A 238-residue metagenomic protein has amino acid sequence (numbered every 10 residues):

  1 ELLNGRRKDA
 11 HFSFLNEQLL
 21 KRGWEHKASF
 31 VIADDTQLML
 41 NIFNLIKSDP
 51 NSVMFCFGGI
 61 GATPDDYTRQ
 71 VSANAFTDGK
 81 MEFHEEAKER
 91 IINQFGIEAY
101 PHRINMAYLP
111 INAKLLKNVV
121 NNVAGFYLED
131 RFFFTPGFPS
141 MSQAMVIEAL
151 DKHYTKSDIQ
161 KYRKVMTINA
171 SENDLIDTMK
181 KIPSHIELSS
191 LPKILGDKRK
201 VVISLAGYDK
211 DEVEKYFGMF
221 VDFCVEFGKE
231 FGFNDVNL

Functional and structural regions predicted by a protein language model:
E1, G59-A62, P139-M141: Short glycine-rich anion-binding loops that position phosphate/pyrophosphate groups of nucleotides and phosphorylated
E1-F12: Glycine- and acidic-residue-enriched helix-capping/strand-helix junction motifs
N16-A75: N-terminal small/polar loop signature for handling phosphorylated ligands or for N-terminal nucleophile
Q18, R22, I46-P50, A75-G79 (+4 more regions): Change "in soluble alpha/beta enzymes" to "in soluble alpha/beta proteins
A28-S29, S190, D235: A structural preference for short, hydrophobic beta-strand core positions in alpha/beta folds
D35-N41, D66-K156: Proline/glycine-rich low-complexity loops and linkers
D130-F227: An accessory alpha-helical subdomain
D222-L238: Conserved short beta-strand edge segments in small beta-sheet-based binding/regulatory domains
